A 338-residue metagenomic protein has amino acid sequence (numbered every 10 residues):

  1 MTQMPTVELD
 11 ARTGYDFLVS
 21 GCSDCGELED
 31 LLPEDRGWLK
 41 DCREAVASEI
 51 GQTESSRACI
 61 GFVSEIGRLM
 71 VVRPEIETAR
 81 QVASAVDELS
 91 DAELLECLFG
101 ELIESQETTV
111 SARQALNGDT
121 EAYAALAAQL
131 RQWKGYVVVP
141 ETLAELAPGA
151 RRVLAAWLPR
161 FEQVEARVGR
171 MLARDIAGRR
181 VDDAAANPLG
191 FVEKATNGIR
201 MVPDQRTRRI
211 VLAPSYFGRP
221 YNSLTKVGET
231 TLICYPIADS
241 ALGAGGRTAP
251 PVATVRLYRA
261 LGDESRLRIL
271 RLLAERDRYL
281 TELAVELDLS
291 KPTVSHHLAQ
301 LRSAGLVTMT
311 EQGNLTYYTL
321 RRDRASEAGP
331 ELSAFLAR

Functional and structural regions predicted by a protein language model:
M1-D204, T231: N-terminal, charged low-complexity regulatory/assembly segments
L39, R266-L267, A325: Short functional linear motifs
K40, E44, V285, P330: Replace "anionic and nucleotidyl ligands
I50-Q52, P220, S326-A328: Short amphipathic alpha-helical segments with coiled-coil-like heptad repeat character
G190, K194-T196, R200-T308, Q312-N314 (+2 more regions): Extended mid-to-C-terminal alpha-helical interaction segments
N314-L320: Minor-groove-contacting beta-hairpin "wing" of winged helix-turn-helix DNA-binding domains
L320-R338: Conserved segment of winged-helix/HTH DNA-binding domains
